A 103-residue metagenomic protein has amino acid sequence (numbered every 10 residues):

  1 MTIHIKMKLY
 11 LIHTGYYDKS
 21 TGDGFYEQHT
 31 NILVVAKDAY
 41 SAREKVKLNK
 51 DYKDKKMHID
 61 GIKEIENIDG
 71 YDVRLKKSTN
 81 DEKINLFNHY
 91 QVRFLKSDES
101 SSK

Functional and structural regions predicted by a protein language model:
M1-I3, K103: Short intrinsically disordered terminal tails
I3-Q28: Short aromatic-glycine-(Arg/Gly/Cys) micro-motifs in beta-strand/loop hairpins
H4-M7, V35-S41: A short, structured loop/turn motif at beta-sheet edges
I12, T30-I32, N88: Hydrophobic residues positioned within well-ordered beta-strands of beta-sheet architectures
Y17-K19, K37-A39, S97: Generic structural motif
Y26-K37: A short, exposed loop/beta-hairpin motif centered on an aromatic-Gly-Thr core
D38-D54: A short, charged, amphipathic alpha-helix used as a generic interaction element across diverse proteins
K50-K103: Short, mixed-charge low-complexity intrinsically disordered segments
